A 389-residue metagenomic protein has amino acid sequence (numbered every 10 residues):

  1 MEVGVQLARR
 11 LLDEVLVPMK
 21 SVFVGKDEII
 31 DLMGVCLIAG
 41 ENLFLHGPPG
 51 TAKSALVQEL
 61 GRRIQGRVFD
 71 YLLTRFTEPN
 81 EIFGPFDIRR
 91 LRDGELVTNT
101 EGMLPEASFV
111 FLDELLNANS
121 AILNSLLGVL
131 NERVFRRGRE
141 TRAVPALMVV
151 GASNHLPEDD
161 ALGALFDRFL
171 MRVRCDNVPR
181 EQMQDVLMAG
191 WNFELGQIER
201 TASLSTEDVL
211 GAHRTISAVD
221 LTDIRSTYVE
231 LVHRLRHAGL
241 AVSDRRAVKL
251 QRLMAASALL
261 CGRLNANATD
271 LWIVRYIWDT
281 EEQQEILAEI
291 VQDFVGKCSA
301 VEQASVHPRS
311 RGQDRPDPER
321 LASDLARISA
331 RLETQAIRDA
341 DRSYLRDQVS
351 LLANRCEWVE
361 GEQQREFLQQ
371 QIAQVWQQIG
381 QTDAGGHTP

Functional and structural regions predicted by a protein language model:
E2-V5, R9, F23-D27, G50 (+7 more regions): Conserved phosphate/pyrophosphate-binding and hydrolysis machinery centered on Walker-type P-loop NTPases, extending
G4-P48: Pre-Walker A (pre-P-loop) alpha-helix and adjacent loop at the N terminus of AAA/AAA+ ATPase modules, a conserved
G25, M33, L45, S54 (+6 more regions): Conserved RecA-like P-loop NTPase ATPase core
G34-R75: Walker A/P-loop
R75-P105: Short glycine-rich substrate-engagement loop in P-loop NTPases that contacts/grips substrate
R89-T98, F109-S203, A212-H213, S257: Canonical AAA+ ATPase core
G190-A288: Basic, amphipathic alpha-helical bundle interface domains used for macromolecular binding and assembly
L259-P389: C-terminal engagement/docking regions of AAA+ P-loop ATPases
